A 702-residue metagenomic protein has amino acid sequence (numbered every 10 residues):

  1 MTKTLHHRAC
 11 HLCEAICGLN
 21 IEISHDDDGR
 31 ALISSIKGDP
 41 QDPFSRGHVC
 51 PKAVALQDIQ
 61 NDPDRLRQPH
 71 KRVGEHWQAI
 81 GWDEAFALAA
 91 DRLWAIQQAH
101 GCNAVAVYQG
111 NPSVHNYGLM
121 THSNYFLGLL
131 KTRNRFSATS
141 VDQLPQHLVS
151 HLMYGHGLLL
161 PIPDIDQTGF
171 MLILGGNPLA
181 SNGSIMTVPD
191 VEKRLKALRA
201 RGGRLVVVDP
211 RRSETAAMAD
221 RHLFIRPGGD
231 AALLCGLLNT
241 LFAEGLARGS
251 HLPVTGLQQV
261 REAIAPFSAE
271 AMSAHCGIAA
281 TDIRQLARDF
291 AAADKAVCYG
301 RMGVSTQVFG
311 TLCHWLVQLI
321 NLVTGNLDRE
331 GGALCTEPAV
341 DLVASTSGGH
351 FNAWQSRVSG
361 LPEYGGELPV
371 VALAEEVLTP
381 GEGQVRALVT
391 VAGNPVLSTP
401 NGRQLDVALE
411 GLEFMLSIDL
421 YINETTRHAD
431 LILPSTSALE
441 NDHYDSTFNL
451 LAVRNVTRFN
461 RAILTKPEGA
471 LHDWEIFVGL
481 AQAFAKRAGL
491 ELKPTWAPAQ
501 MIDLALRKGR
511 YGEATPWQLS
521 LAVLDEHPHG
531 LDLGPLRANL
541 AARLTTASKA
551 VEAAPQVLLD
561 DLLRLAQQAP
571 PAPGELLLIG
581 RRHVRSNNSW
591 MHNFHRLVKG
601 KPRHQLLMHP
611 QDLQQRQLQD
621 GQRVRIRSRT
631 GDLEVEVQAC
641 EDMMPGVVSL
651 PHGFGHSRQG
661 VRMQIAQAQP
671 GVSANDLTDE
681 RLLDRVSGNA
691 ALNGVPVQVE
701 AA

Functional and structural regions predicted by a protein language model:
M1-E244, A279, E363, V391 (+3 more regions): N-terminal export/assembly segments and adjacent metallocofactor-ligating motifs of anaerobic energy-metabolism
G101-A104, A247-S250, V297, D328-C335 (+1 more regions): Flexible, glycine/charged-enriched surface loops at secondary-structure junctions
M120-K196, R201-V208, A232-C235, Q318-R427 (+4 more regions): Extended redox/cofactor-interaction regions of prokaryotic respiratory oxidoreductases
Q167, M171-L174, G256-C276, Q605: Conserved thiamine diphosphate
S213-M218, A263-S268, A292-G300, A353-S356 (+2 more regions): Short acidic (Asp/Glu) and glycine-rich catalytic loops that position anionic groups and cofactors
A219-F224, L439, H443-S446, N455-K466: Short beta-alpha connecting loops at secondary-structure transitions that line or flank enzyme active sites
D430: Catalytic, metal-anchored helix/loop core of enzyme active sites in primary metabolism
A462-A522, S589, F594-L607, Q611-A702: Long, contiguous, secondary-structure-rich segments that constitute the structural scaffold of globular domains
